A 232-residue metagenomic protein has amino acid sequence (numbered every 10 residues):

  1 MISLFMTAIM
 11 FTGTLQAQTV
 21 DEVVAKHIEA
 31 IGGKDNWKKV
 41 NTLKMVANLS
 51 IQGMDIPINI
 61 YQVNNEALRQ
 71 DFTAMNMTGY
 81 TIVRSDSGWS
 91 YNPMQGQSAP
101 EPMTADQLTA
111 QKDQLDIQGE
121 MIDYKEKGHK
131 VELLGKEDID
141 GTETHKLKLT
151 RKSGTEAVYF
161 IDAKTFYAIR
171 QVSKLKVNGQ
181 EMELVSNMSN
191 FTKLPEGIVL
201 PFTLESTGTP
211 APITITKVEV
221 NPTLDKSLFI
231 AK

Functional and structural regions predicted by a protein language model:
M1-V20: Bacterial Sec-dependent N-terminal signal peptides
Q16-E29, S87-T155, K176-M182, I230-K232: Flexible, processing/modification-adjacent segments and terminal tails in exported/periplasmic/extracellular proteins
E22-G96: N-terminal mature ectodomain segment of secretory-pathway/periplasmic proteins
V40-T42, D55, E126-G128, T142-T144 (+1 more regions): Extracytoplasmic
M45, Q70, T81, G88 (+4 more regions): Well-ordered beta-strand positions enriched in small/hydrophobic/aromatic, beta-favoring residues
I51, A74, I139-D140, P195: Structural motif
Q62-N64, V83, L133, D138 (+2 more regions): Generic beta-strand structural signal
E143-A231: Gly/Pro-enriched, hydrophobic low-complexity segments that function as extracytoplasmic propeptides/linkers
